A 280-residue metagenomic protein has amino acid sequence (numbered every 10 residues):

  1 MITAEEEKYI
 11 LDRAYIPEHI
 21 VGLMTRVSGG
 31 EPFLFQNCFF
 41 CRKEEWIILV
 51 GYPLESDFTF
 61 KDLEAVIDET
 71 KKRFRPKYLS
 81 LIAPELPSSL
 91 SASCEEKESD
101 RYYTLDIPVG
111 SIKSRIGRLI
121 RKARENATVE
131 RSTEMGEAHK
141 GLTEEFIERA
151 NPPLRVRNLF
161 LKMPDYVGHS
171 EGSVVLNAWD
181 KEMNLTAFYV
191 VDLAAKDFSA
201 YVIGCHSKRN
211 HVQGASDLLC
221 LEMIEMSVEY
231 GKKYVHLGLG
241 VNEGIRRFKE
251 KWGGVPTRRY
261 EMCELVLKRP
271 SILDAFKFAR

Functional and structural regions predicted by a protein language model:
M1-E44, A83-E96, Y102, I107-V212: A conserved beta-strand-loop-helix scaffold within acyl/acetyltransferase catalytic domains
G22-I82: N-terminal accessory interaction module
A65-E69, A138-E145, K162, L218-E222: Alpha-helical elements of Rossmann-like donor-binding domains used by nucleotide-donor carbohydrate transfer enzymes
D68, I120-R121, I224, R246: Short glycine-/small-residue-rich flexible loop motifs, especially phosphate/cofactor-binding loops
T70-K71, A123, S227, K249: Generic structural signal for hydrophobic
K72-P84, S227-G238: Conserved GNAT acetyl-CoA-binding A-motif
G172-D274: Aromatic (often tryptophan-rich) hydrophobic motifs at membrane interfaces
A275-R280: Acidic/histidine-enriched, glycine/proline-rich intrinsically disordered or flexible terminal extensions
